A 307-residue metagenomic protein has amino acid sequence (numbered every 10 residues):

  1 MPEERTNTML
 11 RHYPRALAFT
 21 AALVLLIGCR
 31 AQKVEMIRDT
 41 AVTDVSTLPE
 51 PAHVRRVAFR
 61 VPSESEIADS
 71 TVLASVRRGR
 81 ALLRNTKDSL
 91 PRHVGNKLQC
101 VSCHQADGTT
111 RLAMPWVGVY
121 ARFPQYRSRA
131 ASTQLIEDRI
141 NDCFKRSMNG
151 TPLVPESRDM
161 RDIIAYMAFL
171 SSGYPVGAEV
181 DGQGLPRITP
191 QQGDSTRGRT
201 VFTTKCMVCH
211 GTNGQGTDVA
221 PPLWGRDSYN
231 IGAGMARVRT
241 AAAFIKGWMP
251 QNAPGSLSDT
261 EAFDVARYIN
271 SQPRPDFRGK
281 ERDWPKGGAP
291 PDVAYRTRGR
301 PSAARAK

Functional and structural regions predicted by a protein language model:
M1-Y13: N-terminal secretory signal peptides that target proteins for export/translocation
L10-R80, T86, P124-T196, R296-R300 (+1 more regions): Post-cleavage N-terminal segment of exported redox proteins
E35-A41, V54, L73-R78, L82 (+3 more regions): Extracytoplasmic electron-transfer domains, predominantly the class I c-type cytochrome c fold
T71-D107, T189-T217, V238-T240: Sequence/structural segment immediately N-terminal to covalent heme-attachment motifs in c-type and related
D88-G95, T151-E156, V176-V180, A253-S256 (+1 more regions): Surface-exposed patches in mature extracellular/periplasmic domains of secreted proteins
S89-P91, D107-A113, L170-P175, Q272-G279: Secretory-pathway/luminal and periplasmic proteins that interact with or process carbohydrate-rich
G184-P190, A220-G232: Short helix/strand-bridging catalytic loops that position acidic/His residues to coordinate divalent metals and engage
D276-K307: A cross-kingdom marker for long, charged
